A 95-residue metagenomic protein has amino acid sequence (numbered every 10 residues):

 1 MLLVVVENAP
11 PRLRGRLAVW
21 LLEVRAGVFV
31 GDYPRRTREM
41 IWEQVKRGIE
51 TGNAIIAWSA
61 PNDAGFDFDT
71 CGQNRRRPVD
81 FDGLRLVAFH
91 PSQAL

Functional and structural regions predicted by a protein language model:
M1-V5, A9-L95: Basic nucleic-acid-binding interfaces
